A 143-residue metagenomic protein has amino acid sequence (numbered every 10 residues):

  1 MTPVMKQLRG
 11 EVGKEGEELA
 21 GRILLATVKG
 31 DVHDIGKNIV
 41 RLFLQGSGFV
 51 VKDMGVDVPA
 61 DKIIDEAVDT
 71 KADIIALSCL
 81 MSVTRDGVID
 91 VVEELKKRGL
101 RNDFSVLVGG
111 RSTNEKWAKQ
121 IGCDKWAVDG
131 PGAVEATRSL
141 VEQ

Functional and structural regions predicted by a protein language model:
M1-Q143: Domain-level signal for soluble alpha/beta catalytic cores
